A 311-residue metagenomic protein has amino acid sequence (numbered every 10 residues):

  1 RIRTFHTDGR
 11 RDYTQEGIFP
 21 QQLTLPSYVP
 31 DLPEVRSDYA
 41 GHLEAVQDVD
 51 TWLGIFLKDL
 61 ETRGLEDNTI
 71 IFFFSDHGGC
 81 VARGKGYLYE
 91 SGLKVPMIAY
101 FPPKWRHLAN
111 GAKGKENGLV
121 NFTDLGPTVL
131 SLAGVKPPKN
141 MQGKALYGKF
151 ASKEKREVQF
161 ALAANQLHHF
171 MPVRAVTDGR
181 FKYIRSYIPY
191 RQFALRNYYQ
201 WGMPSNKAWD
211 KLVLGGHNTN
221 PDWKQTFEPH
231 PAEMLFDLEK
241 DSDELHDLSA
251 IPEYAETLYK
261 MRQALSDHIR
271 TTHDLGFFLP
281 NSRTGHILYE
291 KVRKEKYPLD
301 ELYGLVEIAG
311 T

Functional and structural regions predicted by a protein language model:
R1, A163-H168, I188-Y190: Glycine-rich beta-alpha junction loops
R1-T123, L130-N140, Q192, N197-E233 (+2 more regions): Active-site-proximal cap/lid insertion segments
D67-T69, K113-D178, H246-D247, Y254-Q263: Polar, surface-exposed loop/tail segments that function as active-site lids or cofactor/substrate-recognition elements
K94, H217-E233, L238-D243, L248-T311: Long, internal low-complexity/basic segments
K94, M171-V173, D178-R180, H230-E233: Active-site lining segments that contact anionic ligands and/or coordinate catalytic metals
F101, M141, A164, Y187 (+1 more regions): Residues at the C-termini of beta-strands that transition into short coil/loop
F170-V173, Y187-I188, F193-N197, L245-S249 (+1 more regions): Short conserved micro-motifs at the rims of enzyme active sites and ligand-binding pockets
